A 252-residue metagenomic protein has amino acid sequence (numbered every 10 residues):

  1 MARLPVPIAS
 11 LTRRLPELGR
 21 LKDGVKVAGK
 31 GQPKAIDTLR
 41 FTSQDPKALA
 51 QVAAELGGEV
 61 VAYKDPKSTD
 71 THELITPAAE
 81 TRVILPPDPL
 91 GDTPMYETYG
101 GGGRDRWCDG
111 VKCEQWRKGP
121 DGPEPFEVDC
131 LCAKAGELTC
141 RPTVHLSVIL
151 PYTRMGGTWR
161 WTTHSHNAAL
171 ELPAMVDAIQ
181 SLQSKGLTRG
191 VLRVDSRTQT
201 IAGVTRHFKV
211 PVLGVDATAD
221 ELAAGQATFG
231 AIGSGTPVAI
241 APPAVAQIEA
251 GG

Functional and structural regions predicted by a protein language model:
M1-Y152, V204-R206, G252: OB-fold ssDNA-binding interfaces and closely related basic DNA-contact patches used across DNA replication/repair
K47-A54, A174-D177, S181, D220-A227 (+2 more regions): Polar/charged alpha-helical tracts
V52, P94-Y96, G119, G157-W161 (+5 more regions): Generic local-structure boundary detector
A135-A219: Extended serine/threonine-enriched, polar tracts that run as long, contiguous segments within proteins
V212-G252: Long, low-complexity intrinsically disordered regions
